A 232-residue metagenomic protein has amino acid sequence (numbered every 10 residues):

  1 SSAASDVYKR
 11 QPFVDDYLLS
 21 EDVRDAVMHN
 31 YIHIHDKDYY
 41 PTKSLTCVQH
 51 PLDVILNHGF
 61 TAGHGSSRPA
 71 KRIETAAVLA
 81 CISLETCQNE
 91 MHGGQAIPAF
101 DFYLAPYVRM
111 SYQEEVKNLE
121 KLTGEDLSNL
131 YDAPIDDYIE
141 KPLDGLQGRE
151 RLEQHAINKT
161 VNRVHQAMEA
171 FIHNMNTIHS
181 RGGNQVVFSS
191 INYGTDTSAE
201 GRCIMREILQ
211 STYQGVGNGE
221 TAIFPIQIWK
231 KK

Functional and structural regions predicted by a protein language model:
A3-Y8: Short, small-residue-biased leader/transition segments that mark boundaries at the very start of proteins
L18: Extended, charge-enriched "interface" segments that sit outside catalytic cores
L79-A96, D101-P106, M110-Q113, E125-L146 (+2 more regions): Structured alpha-helical segments in the cores of large, soluble enzyme domains
E150-V164: Surface-exposed, low-hydrophobicity interaction/linker segments
F188: Aromatic-residue-lined binding/catalytic grooves and analogous aromatic/hydrophobic interfacial grooves in multimeric
I191: Conserved, mostly hydrophobic/aromatic
G194-G201: Short acidic, S/G/P-rich loop/turn micro-motifs used as interaction or catalytic elements
E220-K232: Structured, contiguous alpha/beta core segments that scaffold functional sites
